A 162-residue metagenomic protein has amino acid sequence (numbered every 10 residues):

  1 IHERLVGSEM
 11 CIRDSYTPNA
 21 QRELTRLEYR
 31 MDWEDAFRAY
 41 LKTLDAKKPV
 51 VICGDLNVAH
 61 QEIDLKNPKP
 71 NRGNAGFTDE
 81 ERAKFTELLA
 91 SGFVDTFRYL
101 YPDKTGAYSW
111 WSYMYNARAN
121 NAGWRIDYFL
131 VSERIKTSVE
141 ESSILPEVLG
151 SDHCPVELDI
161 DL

Functional and structural regions predicted by a protein language model:
I1-C11: Single conserved hydrophobic/aromatic residue that forms the stacking wall/gate of nucleotide- or nucleobase-binding
E9, R125-D127, H153-E157: Short hydrophobic/aromatic beta-strand or adjacent loop that forms the aromatic wall/cage of a ligand/substrate-binding
I12-Q21, C53: Active-site-proximal beta-strand elements of phosphoester/diester hydrolases
Y16, F129-V131, E157-D161: Short, well-ordered beta-strand micro-motif
W33-A122, I126: Metal-dependent phosphoesterases centered on the DNase I-like endonuclease/exonuclease/phosphatase
I135-S138: Short helix-loop capping/hinge motifs at secondary-structure junctions, enriched in acidic/polar residues
S143-L162: Surface polyanion/phosphate-binding segment centered on an Asp-His-Pro turn
